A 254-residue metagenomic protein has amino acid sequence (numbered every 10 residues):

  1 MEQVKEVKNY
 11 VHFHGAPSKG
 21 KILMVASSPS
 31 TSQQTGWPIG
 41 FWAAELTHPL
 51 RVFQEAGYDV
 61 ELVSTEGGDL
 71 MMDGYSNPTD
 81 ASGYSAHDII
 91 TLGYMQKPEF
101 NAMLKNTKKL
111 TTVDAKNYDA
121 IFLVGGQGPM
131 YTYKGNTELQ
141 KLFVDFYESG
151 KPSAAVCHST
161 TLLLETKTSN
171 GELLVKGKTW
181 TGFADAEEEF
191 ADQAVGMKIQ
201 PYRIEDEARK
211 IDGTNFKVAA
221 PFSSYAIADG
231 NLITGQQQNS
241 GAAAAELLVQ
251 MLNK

Functional and structural regions predicted by a protein language model:
M1-S149, T161-K254: Extended, subdomain-level signal for the structured scaffold at the beginning of enzyme domains
S153: Glycine- and acidic-residue-rich phosphate-binding/metal-coordinating active-site segment common to enzymes that handle
V156-S159: Short, thiol/selenol-centered motifs that function as redox-active sites or metal-ligating centers
